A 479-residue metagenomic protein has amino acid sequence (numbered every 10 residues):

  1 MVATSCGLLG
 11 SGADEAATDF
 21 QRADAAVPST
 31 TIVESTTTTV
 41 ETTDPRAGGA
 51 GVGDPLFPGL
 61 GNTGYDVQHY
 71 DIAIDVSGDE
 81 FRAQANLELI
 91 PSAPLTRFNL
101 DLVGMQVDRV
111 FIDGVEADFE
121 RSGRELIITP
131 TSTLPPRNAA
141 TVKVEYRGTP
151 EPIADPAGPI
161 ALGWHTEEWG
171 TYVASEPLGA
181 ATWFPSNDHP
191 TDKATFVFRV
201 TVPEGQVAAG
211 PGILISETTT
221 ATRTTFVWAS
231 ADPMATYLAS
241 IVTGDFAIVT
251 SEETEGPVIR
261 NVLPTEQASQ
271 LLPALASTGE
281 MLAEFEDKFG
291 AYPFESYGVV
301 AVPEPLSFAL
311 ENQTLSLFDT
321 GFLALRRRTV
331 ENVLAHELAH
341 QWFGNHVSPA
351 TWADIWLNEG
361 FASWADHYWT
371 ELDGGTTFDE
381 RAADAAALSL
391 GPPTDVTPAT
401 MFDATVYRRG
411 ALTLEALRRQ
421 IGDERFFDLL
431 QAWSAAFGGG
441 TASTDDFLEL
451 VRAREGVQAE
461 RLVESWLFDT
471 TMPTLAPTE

Functional and structural regions predicted by a protein language model:
C6-Y292, Q420-I421, R461, S465: Acidic/His-enriched low-complexity segments
I128-T131, P185, P264-P273, T351-W352 (+4 more regions): Second-shell loop/turn segments in exported
T129, V197, P273-E280, E284 (+10 more regions): Extracytoplasmic/secreted proteins, especially bacterial periplasmic and envelope-associated proteins
T191, E295, L315-F378: Zinc-dependent metallopeptidase catalytic helix centered on the HExxH motif and its immediate flanking segment
A194, R199-V202, V207, T224 (+6 more regions): Non-catalytic accessory/interaction domains
L271, Y292-P293, A301-L317, R326-T329: Catalytic zinc-binding patch centered on the HExxH motif and its immediate surroundings that defines zinc-dependent
F308, A353-I421, Q431, F437 (+2 more regions): Acidic/His/Gly-enriched intrinsically disordered linker/tail segments that often contain short helix/coil "MoRF-like"
